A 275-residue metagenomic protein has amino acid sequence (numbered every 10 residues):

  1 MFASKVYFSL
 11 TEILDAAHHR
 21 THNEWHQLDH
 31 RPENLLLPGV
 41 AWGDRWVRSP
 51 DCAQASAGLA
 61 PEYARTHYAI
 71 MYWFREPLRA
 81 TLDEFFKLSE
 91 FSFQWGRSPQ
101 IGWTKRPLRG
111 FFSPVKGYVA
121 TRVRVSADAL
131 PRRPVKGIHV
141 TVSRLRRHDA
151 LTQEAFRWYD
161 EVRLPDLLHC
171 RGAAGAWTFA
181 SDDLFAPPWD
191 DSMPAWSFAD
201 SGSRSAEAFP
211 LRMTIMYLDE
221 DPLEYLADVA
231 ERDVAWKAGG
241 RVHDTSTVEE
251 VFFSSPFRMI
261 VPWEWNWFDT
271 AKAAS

Functional and structural regions predicted by a protein language model:
M1-S275: Macromolecular interaction modules
